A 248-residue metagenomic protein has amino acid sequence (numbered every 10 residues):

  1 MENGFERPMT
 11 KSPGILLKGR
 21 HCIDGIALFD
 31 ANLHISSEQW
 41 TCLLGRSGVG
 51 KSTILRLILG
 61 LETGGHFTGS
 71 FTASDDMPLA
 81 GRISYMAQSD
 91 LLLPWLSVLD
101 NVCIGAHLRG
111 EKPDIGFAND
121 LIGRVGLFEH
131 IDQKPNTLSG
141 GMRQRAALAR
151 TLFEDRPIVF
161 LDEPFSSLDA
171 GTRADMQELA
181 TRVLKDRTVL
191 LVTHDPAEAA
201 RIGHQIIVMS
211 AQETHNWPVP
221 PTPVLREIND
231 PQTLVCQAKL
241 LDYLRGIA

Functional and structural regions predicted by a protein language model:
L96-L108: Q-loop/switch helix immediately C-terminal to the Walker
P113-H130: Conserved ABC ATPase "signature" region
K134-L138, M142: Conserved ABC ATPase signature
L148-A149: Hydrophobic anchor residue at the start of the ABC signature
F153-P157: A short, proline-enriched helix->beta-strand linker immediately N-terminal to the Walker B motif in ABC-type P-loop
R173-K185: Helical segment within the ABC ATPase nucleotide-binding domain
A211-L241: Conserved beta-strand-loop-alpha-helix hinge in the C-terminal portion of ABC ATPase nucleotide-binding domains
